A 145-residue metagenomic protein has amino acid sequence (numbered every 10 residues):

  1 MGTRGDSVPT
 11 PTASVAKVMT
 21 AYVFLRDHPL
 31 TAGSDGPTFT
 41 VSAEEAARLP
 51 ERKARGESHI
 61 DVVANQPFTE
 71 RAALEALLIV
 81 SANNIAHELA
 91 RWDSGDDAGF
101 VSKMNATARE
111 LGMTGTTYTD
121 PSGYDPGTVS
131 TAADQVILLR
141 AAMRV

Functional and structural regions predicted by a protein language model:
M1-A133, R140-M143: Active-site-adjacent loops and short helices of periplasmic peptidoglycan-processing enzymes
